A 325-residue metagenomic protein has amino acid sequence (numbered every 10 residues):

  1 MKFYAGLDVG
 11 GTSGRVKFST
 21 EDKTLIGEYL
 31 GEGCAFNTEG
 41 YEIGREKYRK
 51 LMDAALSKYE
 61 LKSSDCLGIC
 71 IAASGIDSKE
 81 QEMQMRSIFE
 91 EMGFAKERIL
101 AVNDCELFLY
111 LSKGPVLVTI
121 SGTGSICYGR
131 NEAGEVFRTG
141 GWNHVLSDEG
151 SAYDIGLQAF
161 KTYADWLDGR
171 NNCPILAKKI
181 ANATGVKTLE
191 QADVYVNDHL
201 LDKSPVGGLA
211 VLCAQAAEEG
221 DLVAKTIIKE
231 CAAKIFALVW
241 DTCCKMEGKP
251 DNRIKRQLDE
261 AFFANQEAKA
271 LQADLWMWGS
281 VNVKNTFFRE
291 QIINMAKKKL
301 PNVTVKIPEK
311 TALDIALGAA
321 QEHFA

Functional and structural regions predicted by a protein language model:
M1, E97-T119, E135, G318: Conserved phosphate-binding catalytic cores of ATP/NTP-utilizing and phosphoryl-transfer enzymes
M1-S64, E91, S112-L117, K161-A325: ATP-binding/phosphotransfer module of carbohydrate and carboxylate kinases, centering on a glycine-rich
D8, A72, V102, V118-G124: Short beta-strand segments
T12, G75-I76, T123-I126: Short glycine-rich anion-binding loops that position phosphate/pyrophosphate groups of nucleotides and phosphorylated
A55-M92, R98, Y110: Short beta-strand-loop/turn "lid" adjacent to the catalytic site in phosphate-handling enzymes
D77-K79, L107-L109, I126-C127, V283-K284: Short, active-site-adjacent cap segments at secondary-structure transitions
L100, R138, W276: Conserved beta-strand segments that form the floor/walls of ligand-binding pockets within enzyme and binding domains
G114-N171: Glycine-rich phosphate-binding loop of actin/hexokinase-like ATP-binding domains
